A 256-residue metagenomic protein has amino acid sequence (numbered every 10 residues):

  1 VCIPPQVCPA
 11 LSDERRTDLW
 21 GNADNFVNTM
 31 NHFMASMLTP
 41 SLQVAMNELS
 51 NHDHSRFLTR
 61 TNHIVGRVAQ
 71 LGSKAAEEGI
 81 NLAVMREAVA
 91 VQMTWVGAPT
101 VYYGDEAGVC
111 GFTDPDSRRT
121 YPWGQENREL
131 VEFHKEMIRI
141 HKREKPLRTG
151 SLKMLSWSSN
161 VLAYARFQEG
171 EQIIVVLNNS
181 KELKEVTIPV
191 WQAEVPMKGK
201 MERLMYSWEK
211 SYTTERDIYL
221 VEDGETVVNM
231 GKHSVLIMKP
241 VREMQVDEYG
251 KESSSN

Functional and structural regions predicted by a protein language model:
V1-D114, K142, L152, S156-S159 (+3 more regions): Conserved alpha/beta catalytic core and glycan-binding cleft of carbohydrate-active enzymes
N81-L82, T94-V101, A107-N256: Carbohydrate-interacting/catalytic domains
